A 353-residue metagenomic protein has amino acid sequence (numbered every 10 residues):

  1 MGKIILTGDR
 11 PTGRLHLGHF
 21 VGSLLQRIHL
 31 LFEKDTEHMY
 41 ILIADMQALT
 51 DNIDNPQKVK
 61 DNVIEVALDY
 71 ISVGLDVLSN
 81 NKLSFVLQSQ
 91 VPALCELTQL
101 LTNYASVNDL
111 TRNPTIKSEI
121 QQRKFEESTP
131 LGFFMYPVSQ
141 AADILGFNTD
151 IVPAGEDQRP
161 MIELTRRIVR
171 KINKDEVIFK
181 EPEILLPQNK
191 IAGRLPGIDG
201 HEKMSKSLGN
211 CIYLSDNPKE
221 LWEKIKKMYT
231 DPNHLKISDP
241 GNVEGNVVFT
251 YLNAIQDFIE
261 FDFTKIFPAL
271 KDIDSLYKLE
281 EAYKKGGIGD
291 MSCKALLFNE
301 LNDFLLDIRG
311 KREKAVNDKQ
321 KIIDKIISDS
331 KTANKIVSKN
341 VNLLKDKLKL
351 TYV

Functional and structural regions predicted by a protein language model:
M1-G2, V353: Short, Lys/Arg-enriched, disordered terminal segments
G2-A142, I259, F263, D303-L305 (+2 more regions): N-terminal Rossmann-like or analogous alpha/beta NTP/dinucleotide-binding catalytic cores that position adenine
T7-D9, L87, N148, D216 (+1 more regions): Pocket-edge structural micro-motifs
R10, Q47-A48, F147-V152, G209 (+1 more regions): A broad detector of the eukaryotic-type serine/threonine protein kinase catalytic domain
L15-L24, M39-Y40, D45, D54-N62 (+7 more regions): Structured ligand/cofactor/substrate-binding pocket environments in proteins
D51, G146, D150-P153, K314 (+2 more regions): Short amphipathic alpha-helical segments at helix-loop
R112-T115, T149, S207: A short secondary-structure junction signal
P160, R166-V353: Conserved nucleotide- and phosphate/pyrophosphate-binding catalytic cores in adenylate/nucleotidyl-handling enzymes
